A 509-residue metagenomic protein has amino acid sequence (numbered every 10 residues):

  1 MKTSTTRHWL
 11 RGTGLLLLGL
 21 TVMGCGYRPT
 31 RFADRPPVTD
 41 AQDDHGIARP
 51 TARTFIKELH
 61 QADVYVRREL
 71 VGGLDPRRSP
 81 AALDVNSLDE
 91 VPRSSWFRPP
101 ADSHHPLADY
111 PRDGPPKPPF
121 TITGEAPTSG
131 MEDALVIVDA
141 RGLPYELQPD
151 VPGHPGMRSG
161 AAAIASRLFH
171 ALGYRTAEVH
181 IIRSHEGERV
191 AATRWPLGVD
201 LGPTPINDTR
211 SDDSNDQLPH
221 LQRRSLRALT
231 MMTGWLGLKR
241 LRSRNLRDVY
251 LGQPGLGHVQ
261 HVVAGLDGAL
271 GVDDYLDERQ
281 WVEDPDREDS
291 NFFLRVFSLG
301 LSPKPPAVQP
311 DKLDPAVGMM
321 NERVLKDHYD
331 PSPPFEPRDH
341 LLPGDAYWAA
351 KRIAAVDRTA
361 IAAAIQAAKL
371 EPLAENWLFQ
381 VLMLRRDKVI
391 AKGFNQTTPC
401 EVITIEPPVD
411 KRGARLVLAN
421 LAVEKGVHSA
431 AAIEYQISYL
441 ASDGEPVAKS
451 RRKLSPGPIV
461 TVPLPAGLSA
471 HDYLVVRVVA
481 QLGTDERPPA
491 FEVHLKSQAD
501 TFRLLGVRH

Functional and structural regions predicted by a protein language model:
K2-T13: Bacterial N-terminal signal peptides that target proteins for export
V22-G24: C-terminal motif of bacterial Sec signal peptides marking the signal peptidase cleavage site
G26-R28: Bacterial signal peptide processing site
T30-K57, Q253-R412, V423-K425: C-terminal catalytic region of ATP-dependent kinase domains
P111-R210, N215, I459-V462, H471-H509: Conserved ATP-binding subdomain of kinase catalytic cores across diverse folds
M157-A162, R167, D208-A307: Conserved kinase catalytic-core segment
G426-S450: Extended low-complexity, serine/threonine- and proline-enriched intrinsically disordered segments
E445-T461: Solvent-exposed serine/threonine-rich low-complexity stretches and specific carbohydrate-binding patches
